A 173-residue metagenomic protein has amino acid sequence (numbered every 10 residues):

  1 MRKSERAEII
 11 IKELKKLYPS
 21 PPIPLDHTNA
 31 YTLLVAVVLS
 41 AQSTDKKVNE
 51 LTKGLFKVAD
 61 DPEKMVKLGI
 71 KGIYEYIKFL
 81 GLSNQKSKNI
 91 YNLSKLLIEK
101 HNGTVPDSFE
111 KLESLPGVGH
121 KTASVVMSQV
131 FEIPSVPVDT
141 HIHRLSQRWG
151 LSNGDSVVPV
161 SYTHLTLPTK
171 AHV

Functional and structural regions predicted by a protein language model:
R2-L165: Catalytic cores of DNA base-excision repair glycosylases
H164-V173: Single conserved hydrophobic/aromatic residue that forms the stacking wall/gate of nucleotide- or nucleobase-binding
